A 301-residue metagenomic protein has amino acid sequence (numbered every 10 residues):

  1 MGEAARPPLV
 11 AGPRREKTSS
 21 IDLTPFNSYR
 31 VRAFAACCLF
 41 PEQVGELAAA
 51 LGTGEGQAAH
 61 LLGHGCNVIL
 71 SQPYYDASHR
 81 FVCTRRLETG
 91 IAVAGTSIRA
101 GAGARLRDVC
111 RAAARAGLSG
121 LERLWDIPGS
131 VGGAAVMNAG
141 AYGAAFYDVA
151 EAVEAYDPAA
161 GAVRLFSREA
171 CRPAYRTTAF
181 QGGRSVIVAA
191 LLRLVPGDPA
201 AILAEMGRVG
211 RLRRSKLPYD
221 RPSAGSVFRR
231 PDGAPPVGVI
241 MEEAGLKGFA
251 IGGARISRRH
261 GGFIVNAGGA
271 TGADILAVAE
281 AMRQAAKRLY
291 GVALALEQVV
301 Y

Functional and structural regions predicted by a protein language model:
E3-A4: Extreme N-terminal basic, low-complexity initiation segments that serve as generic localization/processing leaders
P8-A135, A139-Y142: Anion-binding (especially nucleotide phosphate/pyrophosphate-binding) glycine-rich loop and adjoining beta-alpha core
P13, T96, V149, V292-L294: Residue-level signal for beta-strand positions within conserved beta-sheet cores that form or flank
T18, T24-V31, H64, V68 (+3 more regions): Phosphate/pyrophosphate- and phosphate-bearing ligand-binding catalytic cores of soluble enzymes
T89-A92, E151-A155: Short polybasic amphipathic segments
S119, E151, V188-A189: A short, local hydrophobic-aromatic micro-motif
A145-Y147: Short loop/turn motifs at secondary-structure junctions and domain boundaries
